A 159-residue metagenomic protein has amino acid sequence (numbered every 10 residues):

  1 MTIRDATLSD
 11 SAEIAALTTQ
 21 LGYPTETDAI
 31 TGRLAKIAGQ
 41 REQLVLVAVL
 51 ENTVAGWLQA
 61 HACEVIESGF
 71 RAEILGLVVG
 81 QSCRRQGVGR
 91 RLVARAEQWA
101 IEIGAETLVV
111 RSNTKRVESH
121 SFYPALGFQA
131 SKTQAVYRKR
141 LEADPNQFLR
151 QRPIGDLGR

Functional and structural regions predicted by a protein language model:
M1-S9, A143-R159: Conserved N-terminal entry element of GNAT/NAT acetyltransferase domains
D5-F70, L75, G80, D156-L157: Acetyl-CoA-dependent GNAT
Q20, R85, Q98-E102, Q129: Conserved amphipathic alpha-helical interaction elements at protein-protein interfaces in regulatory, energy-coupling
A62-V65, V79-S82, K115-V117, E142-D144: Short coil/turn motifs at secondary-structure junctions
V79, R85-Q98, A125: Conserved acetyl-CoA-binding loop-helix of GNAT-fold acetyltransferases
R90, E102, T114-T133, K139: Conserved active-site alpha-helix within GNAT-family acetyltransferase domains
V93, A100-S112: Conserved GNAT acetyl-CoA-binding A-motif
